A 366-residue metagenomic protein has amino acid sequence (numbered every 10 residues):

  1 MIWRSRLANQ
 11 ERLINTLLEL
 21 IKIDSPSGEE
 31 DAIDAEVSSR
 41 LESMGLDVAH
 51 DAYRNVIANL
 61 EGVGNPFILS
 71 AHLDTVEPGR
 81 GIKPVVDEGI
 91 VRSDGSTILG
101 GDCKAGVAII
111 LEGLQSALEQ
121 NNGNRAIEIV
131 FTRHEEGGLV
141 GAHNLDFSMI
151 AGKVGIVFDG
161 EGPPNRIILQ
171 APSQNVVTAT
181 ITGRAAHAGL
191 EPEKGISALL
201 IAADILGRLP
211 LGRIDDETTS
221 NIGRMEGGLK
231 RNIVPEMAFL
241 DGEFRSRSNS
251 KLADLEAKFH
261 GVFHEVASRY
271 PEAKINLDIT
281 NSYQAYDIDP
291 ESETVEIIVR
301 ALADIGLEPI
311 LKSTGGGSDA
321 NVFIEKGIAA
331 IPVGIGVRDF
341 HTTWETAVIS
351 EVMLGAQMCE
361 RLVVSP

Functional and structural regions predicted by a protein language model:
W3-R92: Acidic/His- and Gly-rich active-site-bordering loop/insert found across diverse amide/peptide-bond hydrolases
E19, L111-L118, D204-P210, R361-V364: Short glycine/serine- and small hydrophobic-enriched flexible loop segments
D24, L41, A58, L69-H72 (+9 more regions): Buried hydrophobic positions in well-ordered alpha/beta secondary-structure cores of metabolic enzymes
G28, S96-A108, P192-L200, T346-M353: Short, conserved micro-motifs enriched in small and acidic residues
R40, N59, G64-F131, E136 (+3 more regions): Active-site metal-coordination/substrate-binding segment of hydrolases, especially metallo-dependent peptidases
V48, Q115-E128, L209-T218: Phosphate-handling active-site elements
G81-K83, D87-L99, H134-Y286, R300: Midchain, well-structured core segments that form catalytic/ion-binding scaffolds
M225, E236, L307-P366: Zn-dependent metallopeptidase/amidohydrolase metal-coordination segment
